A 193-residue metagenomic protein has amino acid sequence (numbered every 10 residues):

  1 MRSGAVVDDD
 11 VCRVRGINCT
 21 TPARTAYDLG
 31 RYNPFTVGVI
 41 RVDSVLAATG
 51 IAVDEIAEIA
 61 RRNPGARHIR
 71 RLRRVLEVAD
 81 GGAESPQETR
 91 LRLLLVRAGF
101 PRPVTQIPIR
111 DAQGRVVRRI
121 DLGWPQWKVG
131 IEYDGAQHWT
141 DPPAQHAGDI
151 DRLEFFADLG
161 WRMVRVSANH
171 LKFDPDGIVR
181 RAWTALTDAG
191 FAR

Functional and structural regions predicted by a protein language model:
M1-V104: Phosphate-handling catalytic interfaces
P108-R118, W124-R193: Basic, glycine-rich
